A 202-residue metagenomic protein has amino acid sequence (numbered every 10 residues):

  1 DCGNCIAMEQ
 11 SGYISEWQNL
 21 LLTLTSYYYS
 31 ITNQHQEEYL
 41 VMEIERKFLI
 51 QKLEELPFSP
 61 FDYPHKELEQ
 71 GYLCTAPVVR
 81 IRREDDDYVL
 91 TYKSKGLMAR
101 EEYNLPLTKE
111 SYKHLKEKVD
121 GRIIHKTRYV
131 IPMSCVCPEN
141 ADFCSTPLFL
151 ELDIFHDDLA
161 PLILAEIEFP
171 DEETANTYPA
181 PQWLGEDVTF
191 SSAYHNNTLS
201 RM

Functional and structural regions predicted by a protein language model:
C2-Y13: Extreme N-terminal basic, low-complexity initiation segments that serve as generic localization/processing leaders
A7, T23-T25, T32: Ala/Thr-enriched low-complexity intrinsically disordered regions
L24, Y39-M202: Phosphate-end processing signature that detects enzymes handling 5′-triphosphorylated RNA and polyphosphate
Y27-V41: Short, Lys/Arg-enriched N-terminal segments with co-localized hydrophobic residues within the first ~10-30 amino acids
